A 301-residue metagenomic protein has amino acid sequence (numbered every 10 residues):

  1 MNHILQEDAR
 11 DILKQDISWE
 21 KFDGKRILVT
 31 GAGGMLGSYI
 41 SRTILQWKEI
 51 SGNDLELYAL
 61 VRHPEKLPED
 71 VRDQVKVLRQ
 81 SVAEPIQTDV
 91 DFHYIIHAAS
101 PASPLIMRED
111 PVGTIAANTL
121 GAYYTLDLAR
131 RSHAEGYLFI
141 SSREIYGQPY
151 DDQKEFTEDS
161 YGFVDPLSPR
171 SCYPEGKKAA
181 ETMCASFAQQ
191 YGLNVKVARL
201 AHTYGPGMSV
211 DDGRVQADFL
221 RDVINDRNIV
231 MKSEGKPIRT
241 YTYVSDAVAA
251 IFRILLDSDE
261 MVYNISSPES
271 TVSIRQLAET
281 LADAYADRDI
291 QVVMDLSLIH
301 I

Functional and structural regions predicted by a protein language model:
M1-I27: Non-catalytic terminal and boundary segments that flank Rossmann-like NAD(P)-dependent oxidoreductase
I4, V223-I299: C-terminal substrate-binding subdomain of Rossmann-fold SDR/epimerase-dehydratase oxidoreductases
R26-Q46: N-terminal Rossmann NAD(P)H-binding glycine-rich loop of SDR-like oxidoreductase domains
R79-A117: NAD(P)H-binding glycine-rich loop region in Rossmannoid oxidoreductase-like domains and their noncatalytic homologs
I106-M107, Y161-R170, V195-G207, D218-T242 (+2 more regions): A conserved pocket-lining segment of Rossmann-fold NAD(P)-dependent short-chain dehydrogenase/reductase
Y123-S171: Conserved Rossmann-fold NAD(P)-dependent oxidoreductase catalytic core, especially the SDR/UDP-sugar
S142, E181-P206: Conserved beta-loop-beta element that borders a ligand/cofactor-binding pocket
C172, G176: Active-site helix of classical SDR
